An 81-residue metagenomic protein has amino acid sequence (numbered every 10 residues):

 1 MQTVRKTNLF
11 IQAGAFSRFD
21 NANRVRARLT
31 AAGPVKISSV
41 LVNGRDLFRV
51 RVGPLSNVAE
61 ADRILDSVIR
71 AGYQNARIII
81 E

Functional and structural regions predicted by a protein language model:
T3-K6, S17-E81: Extracytoplasmic
